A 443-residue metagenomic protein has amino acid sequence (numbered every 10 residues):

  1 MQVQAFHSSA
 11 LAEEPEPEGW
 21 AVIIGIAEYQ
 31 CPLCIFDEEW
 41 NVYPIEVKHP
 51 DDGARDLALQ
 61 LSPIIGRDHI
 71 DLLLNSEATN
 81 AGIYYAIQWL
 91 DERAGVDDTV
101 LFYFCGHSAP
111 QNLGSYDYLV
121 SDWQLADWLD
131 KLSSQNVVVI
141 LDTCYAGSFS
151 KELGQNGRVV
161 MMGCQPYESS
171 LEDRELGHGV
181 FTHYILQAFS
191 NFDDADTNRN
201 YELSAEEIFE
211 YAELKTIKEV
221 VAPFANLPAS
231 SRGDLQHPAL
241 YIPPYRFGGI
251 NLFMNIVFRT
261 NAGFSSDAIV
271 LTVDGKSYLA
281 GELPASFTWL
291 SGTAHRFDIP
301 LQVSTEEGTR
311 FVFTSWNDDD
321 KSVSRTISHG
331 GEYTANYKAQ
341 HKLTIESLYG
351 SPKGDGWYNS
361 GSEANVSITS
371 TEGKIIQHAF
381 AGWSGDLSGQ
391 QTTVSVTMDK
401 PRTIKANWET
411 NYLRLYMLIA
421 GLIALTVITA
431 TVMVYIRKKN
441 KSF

Functional and structural regions predicted by a protein language model:
M1-A109, F247-G249: Boundary/activation segment at the start of structured domains
E18, A81-K151, E207: Caspase-like (clan CD) cysteine peptidase catalytic core
G25, R55, V137-L227: Active-site-proximal C-terminal subdomain of hydrolase catalytic domains
V42-E46, D196-A205, S231, L235: Acidic, glycine-anchored loop motifs typical of Ca2+
I208, H295-V323, V366-T393: Surface-exposed interfaces of beta-sheet-rich extracellular modules
G249-A262, D298-Q302, R325-S347, T393-Y412: Conserved "repeat-terminator" motif of extracellular CCP/Sushi domains
T272-H295, N317-I327, Y349-S367, L387-T397: Short, solvent-exposed S/T- and G/P-enriched segments that are highly enriched in secreted/extracellular and lumenal
I428-F443: C-terminal membrane-anchoring or membrane-association module
